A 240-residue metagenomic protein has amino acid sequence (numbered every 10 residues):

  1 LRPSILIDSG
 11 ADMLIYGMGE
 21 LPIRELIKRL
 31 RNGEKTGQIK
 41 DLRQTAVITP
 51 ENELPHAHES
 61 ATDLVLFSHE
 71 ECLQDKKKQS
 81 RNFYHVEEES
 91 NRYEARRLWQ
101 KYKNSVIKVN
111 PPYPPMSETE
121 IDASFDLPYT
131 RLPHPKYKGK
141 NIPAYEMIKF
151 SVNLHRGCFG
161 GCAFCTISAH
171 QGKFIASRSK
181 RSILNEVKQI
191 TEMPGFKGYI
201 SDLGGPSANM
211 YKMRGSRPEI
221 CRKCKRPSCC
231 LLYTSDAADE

Functional and structural regions predicted by a protein language model:
L1, R29-N32, A169, S179 (+1 more regions): Short secondary-structure boundary/capping segments
L1-Y102, V109-N110, P114: Glycine-rich beta-alpha loop elements in corrinoid/cobalamin-binding modules across cobalamin-dependent enzymes
P22-R24, S117, L132, F159-G161 (+2 more regions): Flexible loop/turn segments at secondary-structure boundaries
D41-Q44, T191, G195-C221: Terminal amphipathic helices with adjacent charged low-complexity linkers/tails
R81-S151: N-terminal [4Fe-4S]-dependent radical SAM core
K140-T166, Y199: N-terminal pre-triad scaffold of radical SAM enzymes
A169-Y199: Conserved alpha-helical substructure of the radical SAM core
Y233-E240: Conserved small/polar residues in nucleotide/adenosyl-binding loops
